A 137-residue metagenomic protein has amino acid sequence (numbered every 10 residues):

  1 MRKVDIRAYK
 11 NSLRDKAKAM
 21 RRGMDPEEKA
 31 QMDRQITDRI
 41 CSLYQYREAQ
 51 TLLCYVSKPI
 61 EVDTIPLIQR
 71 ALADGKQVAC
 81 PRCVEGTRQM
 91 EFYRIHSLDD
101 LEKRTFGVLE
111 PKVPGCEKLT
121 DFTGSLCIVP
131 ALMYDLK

Functional and structural regions predicted by a protein language model:
R2-F122: N-terminal active-site beta-alpha-beta segment that forms phosphate/nucleotide-binding and substrate-recognition loops
C54, V129-P130: Redox-cofactor binding/interface segments in oxidoreductases and associated redox assembly factors
P111, P130-L132: Fold-independent oxyanion-binding glycine-rich loops and adjacent beta-strand/coil segments at enzyme active sites
T123-I128: Short SAM/SAH-binding signature in class I
Y134-K137: Glycine/threonine-rich flexible loop motifs
